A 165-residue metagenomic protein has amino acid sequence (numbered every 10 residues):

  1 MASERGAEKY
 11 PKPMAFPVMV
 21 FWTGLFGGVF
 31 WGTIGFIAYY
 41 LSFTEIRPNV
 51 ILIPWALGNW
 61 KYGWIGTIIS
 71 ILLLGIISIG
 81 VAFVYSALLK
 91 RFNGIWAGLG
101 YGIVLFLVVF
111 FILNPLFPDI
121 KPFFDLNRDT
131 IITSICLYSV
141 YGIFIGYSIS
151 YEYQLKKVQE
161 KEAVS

Functional and structural regions predicted by a protein language model:
A2-S165: Juxtamembrane/disordered regions of integral membrane proteins
